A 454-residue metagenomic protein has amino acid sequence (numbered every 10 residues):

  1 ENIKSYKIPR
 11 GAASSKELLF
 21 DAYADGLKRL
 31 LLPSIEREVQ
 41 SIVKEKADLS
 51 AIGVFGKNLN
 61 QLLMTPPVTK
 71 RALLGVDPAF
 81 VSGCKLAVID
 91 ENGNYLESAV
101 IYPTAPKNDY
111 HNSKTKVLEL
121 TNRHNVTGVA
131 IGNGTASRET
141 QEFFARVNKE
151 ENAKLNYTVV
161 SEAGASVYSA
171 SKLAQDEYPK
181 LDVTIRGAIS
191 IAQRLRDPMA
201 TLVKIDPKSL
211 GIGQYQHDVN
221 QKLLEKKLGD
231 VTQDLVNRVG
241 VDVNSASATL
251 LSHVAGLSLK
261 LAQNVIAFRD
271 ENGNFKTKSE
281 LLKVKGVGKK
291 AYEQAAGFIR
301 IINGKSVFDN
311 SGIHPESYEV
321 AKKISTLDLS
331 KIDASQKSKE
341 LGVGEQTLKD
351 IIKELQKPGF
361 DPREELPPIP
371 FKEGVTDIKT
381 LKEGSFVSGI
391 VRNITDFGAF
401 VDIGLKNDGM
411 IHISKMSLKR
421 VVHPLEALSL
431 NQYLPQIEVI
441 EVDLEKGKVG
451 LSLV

Functional and structural regions predicted by a protein language model:
E1-A72, E91, K114-E119, R123: Extended, highly charged clamp/arch subdomains and adjacent linkers that form or line substrate-binding channels
N2-K7, A13-L31, I35, S306-Q432 (+2 more regions): Low-complexity, acidic/Ser/Thr- and charged residue-rich accessory regions of DNA metabolism proteins
L31-S34, L59, L63-P67, N92-G93 (+22 more regions): Conserved NTP-handling cores and scaffolds of large molecular machines
S50-L63, T69-V76, V81-G229: Phosphate- and other anionic-substrate recognition elements at nucleic-acid/protein interfaces
A72-I89, V117, S247, L251 (+3 more regions): Extended, hydrophobic alpha-helical segments in both membrane/secreted and soluble proteins
L73-G75, K85, Q141-F144, T277-E280 (+3 more regions): Short beta-alpha junctions and helix-cap segments that line functional grooves
D77, V129, L195, G288 (+4 more regions): Residue-level signature of catalytic and energy-coupling elements of molecular machines, predominantly ATP/GTP-dependent
D176-N274, K289-S325, E345-E373, K382-S388 (+1 more regions): Long, highly charged, low-complexity intrinsically disordered interaction regions that mediate electrostatic DNA/RNA
